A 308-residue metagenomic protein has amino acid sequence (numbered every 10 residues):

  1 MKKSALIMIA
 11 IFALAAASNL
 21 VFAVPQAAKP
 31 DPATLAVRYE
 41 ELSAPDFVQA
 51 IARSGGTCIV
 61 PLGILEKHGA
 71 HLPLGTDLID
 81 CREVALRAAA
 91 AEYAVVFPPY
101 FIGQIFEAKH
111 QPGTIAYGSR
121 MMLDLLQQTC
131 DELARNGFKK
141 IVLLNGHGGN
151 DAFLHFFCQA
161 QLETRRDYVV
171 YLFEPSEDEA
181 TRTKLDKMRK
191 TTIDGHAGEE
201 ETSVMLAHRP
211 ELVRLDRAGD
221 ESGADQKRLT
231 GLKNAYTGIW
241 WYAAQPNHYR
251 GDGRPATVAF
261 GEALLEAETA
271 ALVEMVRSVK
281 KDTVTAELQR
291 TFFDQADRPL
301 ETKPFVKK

Functional and structural regions predicted by a protein language model:
M1-S4: Positively charged n-region of N-terminal signal peptides that target proteins for export
L6-I7, L86: General helical structural elements
I7-M8, E201: Intrinsically disordered, low-complexity segments enriched in polar/charged small residues
M8-N19: Bacterial N-terminal signal peptides
A23-R120, D124-K140, G148-K308: Extended, histidine- and acidic-residue-enriched regions that form the cofactor-binding/catalytic faces
